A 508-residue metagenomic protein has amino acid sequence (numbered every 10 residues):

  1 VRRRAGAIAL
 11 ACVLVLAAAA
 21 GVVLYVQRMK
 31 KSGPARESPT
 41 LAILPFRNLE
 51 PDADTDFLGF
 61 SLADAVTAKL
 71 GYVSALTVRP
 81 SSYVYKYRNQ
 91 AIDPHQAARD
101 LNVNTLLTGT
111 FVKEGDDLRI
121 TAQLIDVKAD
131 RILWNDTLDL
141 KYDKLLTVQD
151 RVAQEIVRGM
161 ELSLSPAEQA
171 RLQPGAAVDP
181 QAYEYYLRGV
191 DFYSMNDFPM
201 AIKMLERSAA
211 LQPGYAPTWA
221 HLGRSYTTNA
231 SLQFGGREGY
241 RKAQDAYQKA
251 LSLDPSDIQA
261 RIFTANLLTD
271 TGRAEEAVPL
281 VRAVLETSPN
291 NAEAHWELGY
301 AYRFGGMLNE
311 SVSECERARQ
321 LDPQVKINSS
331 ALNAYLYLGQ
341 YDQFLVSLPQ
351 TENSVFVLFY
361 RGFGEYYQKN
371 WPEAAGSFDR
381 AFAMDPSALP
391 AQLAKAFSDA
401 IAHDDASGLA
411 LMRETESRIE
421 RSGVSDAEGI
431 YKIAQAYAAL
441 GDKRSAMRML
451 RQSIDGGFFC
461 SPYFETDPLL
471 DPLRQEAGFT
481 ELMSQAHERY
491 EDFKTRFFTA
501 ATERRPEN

Functional and structural regions predicted by a protein language model:
V1-R2: N-terminal intrinsically disordered, acidic low-complexity segments at the extreme N-terminus
A5-P390, D467: Acidic, proline/glycine-rich low-complexity intrinsically disordered segments
G306, L336-D342, K369-W371, I401-S407 (+2 more regions): Alpha-helix capping and inter-helical loop/turn segments
P323, E352-S354, A400, R451-F458 (+1 more regions): TPR/TPR-like (Sel1-like) alpha-helical repeat modules
N328-L336, A396-I401, A427-Y431, S461-T480: TPR/TPR-like alpha-solenoid helical repeat scaffolds
V357-L358, F363-D426, I433-M447: Helix-coil-helix junctions within alpha-helical repeat/solenoid scaffolds
D442-D471: C-terminal structured "cap/appendage" subdomains that terminate the fold
E465-N508: Terminal, low-structured helical/coil segments at or just beyond the last alpha-helical repeat
